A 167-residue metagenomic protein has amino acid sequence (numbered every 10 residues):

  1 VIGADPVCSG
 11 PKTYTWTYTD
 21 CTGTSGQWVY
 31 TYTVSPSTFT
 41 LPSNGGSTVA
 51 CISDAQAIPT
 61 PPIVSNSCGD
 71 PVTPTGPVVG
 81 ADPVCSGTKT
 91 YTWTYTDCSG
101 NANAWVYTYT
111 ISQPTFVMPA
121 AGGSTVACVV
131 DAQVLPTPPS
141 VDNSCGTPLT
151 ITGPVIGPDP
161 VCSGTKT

Functional and structural regions predicted by a protein language model:
V1-T167: Proline-threonine-serine-rich low-complexity tracts
